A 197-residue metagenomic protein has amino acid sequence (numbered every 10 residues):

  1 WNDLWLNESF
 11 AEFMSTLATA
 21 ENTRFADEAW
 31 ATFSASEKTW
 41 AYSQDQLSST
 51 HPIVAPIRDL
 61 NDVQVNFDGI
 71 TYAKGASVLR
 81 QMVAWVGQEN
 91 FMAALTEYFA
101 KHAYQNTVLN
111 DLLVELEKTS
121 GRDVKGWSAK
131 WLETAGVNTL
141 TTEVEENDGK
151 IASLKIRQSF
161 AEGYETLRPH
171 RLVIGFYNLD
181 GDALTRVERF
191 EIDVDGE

Functional and structural regions predicted by a protein language model:
W1-S159, G163: Hydrophobic alpha-helical and helix-loop surface patches within well-folded domains that function as non-catalytic
V137-E197: Long, His/Glu/Asp-enriched segments that create or flank divalent metal/ion-associated functional microenvironments
